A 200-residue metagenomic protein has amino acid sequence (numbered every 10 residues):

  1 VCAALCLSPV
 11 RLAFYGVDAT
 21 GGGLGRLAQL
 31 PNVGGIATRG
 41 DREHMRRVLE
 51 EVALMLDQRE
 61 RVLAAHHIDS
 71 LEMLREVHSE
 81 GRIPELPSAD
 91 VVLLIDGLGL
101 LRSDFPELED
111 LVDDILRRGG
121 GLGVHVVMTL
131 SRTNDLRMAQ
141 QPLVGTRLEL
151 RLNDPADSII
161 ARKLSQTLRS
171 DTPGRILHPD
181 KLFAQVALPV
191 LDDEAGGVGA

Functional and structural regions predicted by a protein language model:
V1-D69, E85-L152, A156: P-loop NTPase catalytic phosphate-binding loop
E51, M55-V62, H66, L71-R75 (+3 more regions): A broadly tuned "polar low-complexity/structure-edge" signature
L74-I83, S103-D104: Conserved RecA-like ASCE ATPase "motif II neighborhood" in helicase/translocase motors
T129, L136-A200: Phosphate-binding and hydrolysis-coupling loops of NTP-dependent motor/remodeling domains
